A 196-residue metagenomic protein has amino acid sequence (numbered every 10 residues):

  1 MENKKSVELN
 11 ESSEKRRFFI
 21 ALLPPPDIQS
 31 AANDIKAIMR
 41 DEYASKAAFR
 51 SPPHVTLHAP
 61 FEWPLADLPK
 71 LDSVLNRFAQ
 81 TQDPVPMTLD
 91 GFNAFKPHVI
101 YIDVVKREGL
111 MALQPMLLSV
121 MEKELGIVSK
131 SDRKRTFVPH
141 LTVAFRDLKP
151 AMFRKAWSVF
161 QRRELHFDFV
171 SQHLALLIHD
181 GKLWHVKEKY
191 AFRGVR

Functional and structural regions predicted by a protein language model:
E2-P86, R107-D168, H173, L183-R196: Basic, often amphipathic N-terminal segments
N93-V99: Short, basic/glycine-rich phosphate-binding loops at helix/coil junctions that contact nucleotide phosphates
P97, G181-K182: Short strand-connecting beta-turns/loops that link adjacent beta-strands
L176-I178: Short, exposed beta-strand-loop hairpins at the edges of beta-sheets in extracellular/periplasmic proteins
